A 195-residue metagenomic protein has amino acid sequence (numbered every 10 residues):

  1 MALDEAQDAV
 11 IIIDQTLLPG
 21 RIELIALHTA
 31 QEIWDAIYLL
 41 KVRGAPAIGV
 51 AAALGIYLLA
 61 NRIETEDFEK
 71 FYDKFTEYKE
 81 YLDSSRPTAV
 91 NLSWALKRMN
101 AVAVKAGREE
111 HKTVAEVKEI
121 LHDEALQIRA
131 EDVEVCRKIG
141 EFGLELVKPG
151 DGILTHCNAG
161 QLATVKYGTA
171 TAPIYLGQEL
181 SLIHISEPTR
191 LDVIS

Functional and structural regions predicted by a protein language model:
M1-R108: Long amphipathic alpha-helical segments
D14-T16, T29, A95, H156-A159 (+2 more regions): Fold-independent oxyanion-binding glycine-rich loops and adjacent beta-strand/coil segments at enzyme active sites
F71-K79, V117-I128: Short, well-structured alpha-helical segments that form the helix of a local strand-helix-strand
T88, L92-W94, I153-H156, S186: General beta-strand structural signal in soluble alpha/beta enzymes
A106-I120, R137: Divalent-metal-activated hydrolytic enzyme cores
L121-T169: Active-site pocket-lining segments that scaffold enzyme catalytic pockets across diverse folds
G168-E179: Histidine-anchored nucleotide/phosphate-binding helix
I183-S195: Single conserved hydrophobic/aromatic residue that forms the stacking wall/gate of nucleotide- or nucleobase-binding
